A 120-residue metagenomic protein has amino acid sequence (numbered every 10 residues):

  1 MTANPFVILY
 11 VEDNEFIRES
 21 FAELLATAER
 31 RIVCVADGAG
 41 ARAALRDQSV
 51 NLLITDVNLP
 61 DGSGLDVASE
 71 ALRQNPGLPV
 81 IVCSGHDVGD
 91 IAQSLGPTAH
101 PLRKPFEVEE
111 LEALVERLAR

Functional and structural regions predicted by a protein language model:
M1-L9, G77, E109-R120: Non-catalytic signal-transmission and effector/linker regions of two-component phosphorelay proteins
N14-V33: Two-component/phosphorelay signaling modules centered on CheY-like receiver
C34-L52: Acidic, metal-coordinating helix/loop segments flanking the phosphotransfer/catalytic sites of two-component signaling
D37, S63-D66: Acidic catalytic/metal-coordinating carboxylates
D56, S84: Active-site residues of response regulator receiver
P60: The feature encodes the CheY-like receiver
L65-G77: Short amphipathic alpha-helix used as the core "switch/output" element in two-component signaling
K104: A Lys-centered signature of the CheY-like receiver
